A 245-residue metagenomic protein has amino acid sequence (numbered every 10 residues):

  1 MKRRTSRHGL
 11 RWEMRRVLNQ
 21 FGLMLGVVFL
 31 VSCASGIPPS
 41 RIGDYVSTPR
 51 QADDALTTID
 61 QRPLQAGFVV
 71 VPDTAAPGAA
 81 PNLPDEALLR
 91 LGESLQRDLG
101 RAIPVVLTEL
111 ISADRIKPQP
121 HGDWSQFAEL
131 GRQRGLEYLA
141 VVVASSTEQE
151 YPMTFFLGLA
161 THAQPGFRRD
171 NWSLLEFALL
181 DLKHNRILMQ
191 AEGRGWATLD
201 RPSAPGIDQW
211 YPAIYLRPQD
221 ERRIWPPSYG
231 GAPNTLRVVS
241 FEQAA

Functional and structural regions predicted by a protein language model:
R3-G22: Bacterial N-terminal signal peptides that target proteins for export
Q20-S32: Bacterial N-terminal signal peptides
A34-D60, F167-L174, D181-A245: C-terminal/domain-edge helix-coil "capping" segments
Q51-D54, A79-A80, Y151-F155: A short acidic (Asp/Glu
P63-Q149, L182-R186: N-terminal segment of the mature soluble domain
L83-A87, L91, Q119-D123, G131 (+2 more regions): Extracytoplasmic/periplasmic, Sec-exported soluble proteins
H121-L188, T198-R201, I214-Y215: Surface-exposed short loop/turn segments
